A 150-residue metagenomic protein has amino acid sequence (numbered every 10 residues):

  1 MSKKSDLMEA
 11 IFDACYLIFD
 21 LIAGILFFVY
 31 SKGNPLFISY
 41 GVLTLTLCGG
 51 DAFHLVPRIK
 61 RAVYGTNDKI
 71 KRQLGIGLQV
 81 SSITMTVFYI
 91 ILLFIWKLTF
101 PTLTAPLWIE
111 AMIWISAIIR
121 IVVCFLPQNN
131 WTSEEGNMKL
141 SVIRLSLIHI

Functional and structural regions predicted by a protein language model:
M1-S5, L36-F37, K60-Q73, N130-M138: Membrane-interface interhelical loops and short amphipathic "cap" helices that link adjacent transmembrane segments
M8-S31: First transmembrane helix
E9-F12, Y16, Y40-G50, L74 (+2 more regions): Hydrophobic alpha-helical transmembrane segments of polytopic
G24, G41-L43, T86: Small-residue hotspots
L26-S39, I95-P106: Helix-coil boundary and interhelical linker segments in multi-pass alpha-helical membrane proteins
G49-I109, I121-N129: Internal transmembrane alpha-helix with an interfacial aromatic "cap," most often the third helix
A105-M112, L140-I143: Cytoplasm-facing juxtamembrane segments at the starts of transmembrane helices in multi-pass membrane proteins
H149-I150: Conserved small/polar residues in nucleotide/adenosyl-binding loops
